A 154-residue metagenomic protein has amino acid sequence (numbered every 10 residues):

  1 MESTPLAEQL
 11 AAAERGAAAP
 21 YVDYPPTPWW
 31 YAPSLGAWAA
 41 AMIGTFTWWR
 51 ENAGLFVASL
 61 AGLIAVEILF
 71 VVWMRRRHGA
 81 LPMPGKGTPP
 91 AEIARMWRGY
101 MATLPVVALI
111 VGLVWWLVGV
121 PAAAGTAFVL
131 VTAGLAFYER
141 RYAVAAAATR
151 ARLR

Functional and structural regions predicted by a protein language model:
M1-P25: N-terminal juxtamembrane cytosolic/stromal segments of multi-pass membrane proteins
E2, A65-P82, E139-A146: Membrane-water interface of transmembrane alpha-helices
P26-G36, L69-R76, I93-P105: Select subsegments of transmembrane alpha-helices in polytopic membrane proteins, especially boundary-proximal
L35-I64: Membrane-helix boundary elements
A37-I43, L104-L113, L130: Hydrophobic, membrane-inserted alpha-helices
A58-S59, G119-A145: Hydrophobic alpha-helical transmembrane segments and immediately flanking/interface helices in integral membrane
A94-A124: C-terminal halves and exits of single transmembrane alpha-helices
A148-R154: Short, highly charged, low-complexity non-transmembrane loops/tails of multi-pass membrane proteins
